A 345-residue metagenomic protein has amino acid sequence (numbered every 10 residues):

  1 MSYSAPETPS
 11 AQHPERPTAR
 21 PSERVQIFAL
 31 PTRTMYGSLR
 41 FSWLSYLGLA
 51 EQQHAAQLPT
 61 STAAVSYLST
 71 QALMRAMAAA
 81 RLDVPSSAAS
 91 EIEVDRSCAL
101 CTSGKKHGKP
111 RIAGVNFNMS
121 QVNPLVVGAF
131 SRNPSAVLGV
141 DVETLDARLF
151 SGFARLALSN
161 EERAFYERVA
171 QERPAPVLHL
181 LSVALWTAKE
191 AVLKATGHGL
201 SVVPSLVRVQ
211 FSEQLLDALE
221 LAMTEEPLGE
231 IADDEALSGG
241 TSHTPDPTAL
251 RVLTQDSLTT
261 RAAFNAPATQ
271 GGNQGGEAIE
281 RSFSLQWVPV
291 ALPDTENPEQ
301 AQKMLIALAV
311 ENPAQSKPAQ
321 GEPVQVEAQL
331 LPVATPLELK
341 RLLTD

Functional and structural regions predicted by a protein language model:
S2-D345: Core catalytic alpha/beta fold that binds nucleotide/phospho-ligands
